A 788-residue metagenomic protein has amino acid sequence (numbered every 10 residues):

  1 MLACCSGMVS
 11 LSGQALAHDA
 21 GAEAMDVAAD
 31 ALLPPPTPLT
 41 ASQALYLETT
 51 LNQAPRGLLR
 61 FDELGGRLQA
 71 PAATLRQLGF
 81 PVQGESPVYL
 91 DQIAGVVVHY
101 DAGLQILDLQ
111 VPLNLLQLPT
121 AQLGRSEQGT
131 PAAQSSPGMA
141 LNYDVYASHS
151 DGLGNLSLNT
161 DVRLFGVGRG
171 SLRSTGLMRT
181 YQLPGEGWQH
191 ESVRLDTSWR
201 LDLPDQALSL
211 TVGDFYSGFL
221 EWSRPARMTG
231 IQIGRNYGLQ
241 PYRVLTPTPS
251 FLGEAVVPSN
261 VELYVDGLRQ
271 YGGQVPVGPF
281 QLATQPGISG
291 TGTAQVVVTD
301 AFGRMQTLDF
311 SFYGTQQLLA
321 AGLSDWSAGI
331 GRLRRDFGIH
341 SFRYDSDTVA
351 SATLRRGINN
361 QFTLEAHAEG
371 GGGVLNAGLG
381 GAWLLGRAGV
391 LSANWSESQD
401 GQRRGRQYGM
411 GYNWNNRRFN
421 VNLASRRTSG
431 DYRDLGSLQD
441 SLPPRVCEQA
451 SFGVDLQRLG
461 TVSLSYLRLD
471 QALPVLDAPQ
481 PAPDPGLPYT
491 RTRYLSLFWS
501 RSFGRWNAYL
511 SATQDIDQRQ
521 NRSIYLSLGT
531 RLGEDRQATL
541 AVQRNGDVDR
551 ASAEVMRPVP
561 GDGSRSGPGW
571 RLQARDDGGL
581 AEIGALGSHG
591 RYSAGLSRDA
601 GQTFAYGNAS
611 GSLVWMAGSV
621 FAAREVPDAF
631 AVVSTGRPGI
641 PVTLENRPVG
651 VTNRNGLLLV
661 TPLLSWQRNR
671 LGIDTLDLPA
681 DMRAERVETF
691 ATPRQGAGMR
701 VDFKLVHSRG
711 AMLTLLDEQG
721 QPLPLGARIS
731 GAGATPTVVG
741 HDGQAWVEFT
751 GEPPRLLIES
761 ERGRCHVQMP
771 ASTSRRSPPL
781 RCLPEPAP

Functional and structural regions predicted by a protein language model:
A15-L245, N545-V614, A622: Post-signal-peptide, soluble extracytosolic/periplasmic N-terminal scaffold domains of envelope/secretory systems
T40-L47, A54-R60, R637-N646, Q719-A732: Short, ordered, surface-exposed loop/turn motifs in non-cytosolic proteins
L47-T49, G253, A631-T635, R709-E718: A short, amphipathic beta-strand motif
D62, D144-S150, L177-R179, F215-S217 (+17 more regions): Outer-membrane beta-barrel pore domains and translocons
D62-A70, Q285-T291, L657-R683, Q695 (+2 more regions): Short Pro-Gly-centered beta-turn/loop motif in secreted/extracellular proteins
I106-V111, T315-L319, V687-H707, P770-P788: Extracellular beta-sheet/turn segments enriched in Thr/Pro/Gly and aliphatic residues
P131-A132, L156-R169, E191-P204, Y344-N360 (+11 more regions): Feature captures outer-membrane beta-barrel proteins of Gram-negative bacteria and organelles
R647-G656, G733-Q744: Short, acidic Ser/Thr/Gly-rich low-complexity loop/linker segments typical of extracellular and cell-surface proteins
